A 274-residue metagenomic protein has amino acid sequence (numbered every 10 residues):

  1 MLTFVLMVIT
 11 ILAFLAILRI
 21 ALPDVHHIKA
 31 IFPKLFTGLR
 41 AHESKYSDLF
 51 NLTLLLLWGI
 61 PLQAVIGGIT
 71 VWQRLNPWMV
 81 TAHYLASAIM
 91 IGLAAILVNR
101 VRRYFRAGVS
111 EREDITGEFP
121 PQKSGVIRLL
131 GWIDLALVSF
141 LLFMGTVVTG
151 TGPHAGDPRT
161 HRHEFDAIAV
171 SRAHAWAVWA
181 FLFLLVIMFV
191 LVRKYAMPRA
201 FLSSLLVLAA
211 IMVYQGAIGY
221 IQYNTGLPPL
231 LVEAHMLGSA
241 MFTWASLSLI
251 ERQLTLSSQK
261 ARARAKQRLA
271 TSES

Functional and structural regions predicted by a protein language model:
M1-S274: Polytopic transmembrane helical bundles with strong interfacial aromatic enrichment
